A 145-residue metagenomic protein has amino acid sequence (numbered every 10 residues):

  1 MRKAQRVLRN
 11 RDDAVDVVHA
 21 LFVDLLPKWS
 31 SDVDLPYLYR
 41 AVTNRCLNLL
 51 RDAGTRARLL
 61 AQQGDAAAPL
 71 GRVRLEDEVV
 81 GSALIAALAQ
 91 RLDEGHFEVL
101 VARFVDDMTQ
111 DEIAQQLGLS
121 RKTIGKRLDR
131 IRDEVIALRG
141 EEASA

Functional and structural regions predicted by a protein language model:
M1-R11, D24: Amphipathic, Lys/Arg- and hydrophobic-enriched alpha-helical face
Q5, R103-V105, D129: Short amphipathic helical patch at the helix-1/turn junction of helix-turn-helix
D16-V23, P27, D32-N44: Structural recognition of an alpha-helix C-terminal capping motif at a helix-to-coil junction
V33, R40-Q62: Arg/Lys-rich amphipathic alpha helix in sigma70-family domain 2
T43, L47, D111-A145: DNA-recognition helix of helix-turn-helix
P69-V101, D106-D111, Q115, K122: Amphipathic alpha-helical segment used for protein-protein interaction
